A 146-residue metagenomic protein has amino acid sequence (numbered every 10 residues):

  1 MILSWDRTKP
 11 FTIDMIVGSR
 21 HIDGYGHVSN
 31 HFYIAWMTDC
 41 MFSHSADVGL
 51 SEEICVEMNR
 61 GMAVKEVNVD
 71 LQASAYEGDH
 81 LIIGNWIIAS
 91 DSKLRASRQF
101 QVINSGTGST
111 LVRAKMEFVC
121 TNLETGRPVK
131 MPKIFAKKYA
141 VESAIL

Functional and structural regions predicted by a protein language model:
M1-D47: Catalytic strand-loop segment that frames the active site of acyl-thioester-processing enzymes
M1-I13, L71-H80, I88-L146: HotDog/MaoC-like acyl-thioester-processing domains
V28, M62-V64, L111: A broad, structural micro-motif
V48-E53: Short, surface-exposed acidic-centric catalytic microdomains
N59-S74: Small beta-barrel nucleic-acid-binding modules, principally OB-folds
N85: Extended, charged catalytic domains and RNA/DNA-binding interfaces, predominantly in divalent-metal-using enzymes
